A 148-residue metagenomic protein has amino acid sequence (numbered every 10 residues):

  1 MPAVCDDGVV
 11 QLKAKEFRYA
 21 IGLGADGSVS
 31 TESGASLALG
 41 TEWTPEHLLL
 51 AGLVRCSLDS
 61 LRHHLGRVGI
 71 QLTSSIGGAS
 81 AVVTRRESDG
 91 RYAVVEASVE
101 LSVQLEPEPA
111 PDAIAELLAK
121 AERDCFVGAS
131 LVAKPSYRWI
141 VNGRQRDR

Functional and structural regions predicted by a protein language model:
M1-G52, L58-R148: Extended beta-strand/beta-hairpin segments
